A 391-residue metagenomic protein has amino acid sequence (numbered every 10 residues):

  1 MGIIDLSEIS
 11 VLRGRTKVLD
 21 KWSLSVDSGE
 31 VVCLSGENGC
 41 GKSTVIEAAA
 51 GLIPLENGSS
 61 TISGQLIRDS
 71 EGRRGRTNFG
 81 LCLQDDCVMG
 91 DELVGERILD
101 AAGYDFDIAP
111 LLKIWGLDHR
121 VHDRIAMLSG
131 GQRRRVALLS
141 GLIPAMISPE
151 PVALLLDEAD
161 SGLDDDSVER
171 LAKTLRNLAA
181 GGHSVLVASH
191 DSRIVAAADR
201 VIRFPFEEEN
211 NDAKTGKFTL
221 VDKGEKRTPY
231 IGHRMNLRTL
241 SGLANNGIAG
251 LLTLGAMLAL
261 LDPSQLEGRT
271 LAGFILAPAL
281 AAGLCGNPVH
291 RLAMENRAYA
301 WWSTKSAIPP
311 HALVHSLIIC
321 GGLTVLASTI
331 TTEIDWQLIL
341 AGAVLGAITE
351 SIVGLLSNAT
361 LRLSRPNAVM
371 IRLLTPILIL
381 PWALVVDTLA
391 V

Functional and structural regions predicted by a protein language model:
I4, L19-D20: Conserved structural motif at the start of ABC-family nucleotide-binding domains
S35-E37: The feature captures the beta-strand-to-loop junction immediately N-terminal to the Walker
A50: Helix-to-loop junction immediately C-terminal to a conserved catalytic motif
L66-G80: ABC ATPase NBD coupling module
L81, D85-D107: Q-loop/switch helix immediately C-terminal to the Walker
F106-R120: Conserved ABC ATPase "signature" region
G131-A153: GG-anchored amphipathic helix commonly corresponding to the ABC/SMC/Rad50 NBD signature/C-loop
R269-H290, T349: Long, hydrophobic alpha-helical segments
